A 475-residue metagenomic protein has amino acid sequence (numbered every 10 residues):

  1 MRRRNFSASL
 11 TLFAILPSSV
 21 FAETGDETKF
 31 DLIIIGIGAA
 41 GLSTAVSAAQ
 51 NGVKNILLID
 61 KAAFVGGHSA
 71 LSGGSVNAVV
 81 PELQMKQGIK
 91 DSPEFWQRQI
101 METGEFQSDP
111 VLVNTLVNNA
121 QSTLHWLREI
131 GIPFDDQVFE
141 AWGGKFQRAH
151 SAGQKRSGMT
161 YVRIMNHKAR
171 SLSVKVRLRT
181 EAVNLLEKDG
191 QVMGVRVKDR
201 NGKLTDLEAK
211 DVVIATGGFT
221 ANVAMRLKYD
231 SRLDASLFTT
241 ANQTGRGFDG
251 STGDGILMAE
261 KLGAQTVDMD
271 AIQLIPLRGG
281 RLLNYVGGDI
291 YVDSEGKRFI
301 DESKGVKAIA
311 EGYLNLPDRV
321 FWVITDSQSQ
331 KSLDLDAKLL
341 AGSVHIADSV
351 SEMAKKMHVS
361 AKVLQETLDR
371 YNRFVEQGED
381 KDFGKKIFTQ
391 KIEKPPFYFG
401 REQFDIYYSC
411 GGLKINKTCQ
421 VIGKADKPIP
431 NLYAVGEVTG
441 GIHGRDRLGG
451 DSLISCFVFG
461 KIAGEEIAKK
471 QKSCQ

Functional and structural regions predicted by a protein language model:
M1, P17-A40: C-terminal segment of N-terminal export signals and the immediately downstream linker at the start of the mature
N5-E23, L364: N-terminal export signals
L32-N55: N-terminal Rossmann-like FAD-binding beta1-loop-alpha1 element of flavoenzymes
N55, K61-K175, R179-N184, R226-L227 (+2 more regions): Conserved N-terminal/central alpha/beta ligand/cofactor-binding core
L186-D206: Conserved beta-strand-loop-beta-strand element in the redox core of flavoprotein oxidoreductases
K203, K210-P276, I462, E466: Glycine-rich loop(s) and the adjacent beta-strand/alpha-helix scaffold that form part
F248, T252, I256-V363: An anion/pyrophosphate-binding glycine-rich loop and adjacent beta-alpha core in soluble alpha-beta enzymes
V363-D446: A glycine-rich dinucleotide-binding beta-alpha-beta segment and adjacent secondary-structure elements that constitute
